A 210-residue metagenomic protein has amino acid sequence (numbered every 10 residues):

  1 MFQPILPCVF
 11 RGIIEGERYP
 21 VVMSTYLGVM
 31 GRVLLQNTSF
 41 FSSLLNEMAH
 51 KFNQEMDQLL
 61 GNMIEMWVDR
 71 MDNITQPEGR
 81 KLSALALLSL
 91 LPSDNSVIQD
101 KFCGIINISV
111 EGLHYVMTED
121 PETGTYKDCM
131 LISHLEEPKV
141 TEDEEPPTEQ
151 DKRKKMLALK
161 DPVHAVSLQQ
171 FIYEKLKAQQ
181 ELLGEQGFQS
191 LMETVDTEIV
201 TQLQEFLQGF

Functional and structural regions predicted by a protein language model:
M1-F210: Alpha-solenoid helical-repeat scaffold
